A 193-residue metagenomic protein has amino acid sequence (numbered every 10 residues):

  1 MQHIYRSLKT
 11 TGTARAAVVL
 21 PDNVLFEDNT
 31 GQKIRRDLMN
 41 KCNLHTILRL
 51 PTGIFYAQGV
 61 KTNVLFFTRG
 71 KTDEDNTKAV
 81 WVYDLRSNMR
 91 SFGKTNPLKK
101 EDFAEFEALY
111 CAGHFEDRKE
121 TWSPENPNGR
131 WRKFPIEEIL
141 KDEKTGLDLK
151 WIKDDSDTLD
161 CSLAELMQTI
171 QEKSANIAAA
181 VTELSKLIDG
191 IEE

Functional and structural regions predicted by a protein language model:
M1-E193: A conserved structural/catalytic subdomain of Rossmann-like adenosyl-cofactor enzymes
